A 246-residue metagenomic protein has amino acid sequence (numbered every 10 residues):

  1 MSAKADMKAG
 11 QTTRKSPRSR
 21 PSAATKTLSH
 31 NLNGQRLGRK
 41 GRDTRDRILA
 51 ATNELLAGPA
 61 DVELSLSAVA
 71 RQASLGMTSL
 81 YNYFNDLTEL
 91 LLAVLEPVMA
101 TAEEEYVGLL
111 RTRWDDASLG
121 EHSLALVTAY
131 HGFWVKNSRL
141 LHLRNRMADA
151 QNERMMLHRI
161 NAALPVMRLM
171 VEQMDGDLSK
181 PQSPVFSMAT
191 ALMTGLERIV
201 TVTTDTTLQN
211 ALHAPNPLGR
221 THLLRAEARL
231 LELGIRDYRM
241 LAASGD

Functional and structural regions predicted by a protein language model:
M1-N31, R168-G176, T190, T194-D246: C-terminal peripheral helix-coil segments that are non-catalytic and often amphipathic
L37, T44-A51, M188: N-terminal positioning helix adjacent to the helix-turn-helix/winged-helix DNA-binding module
R47, A51, L55-E89, A93: Helix-turn-helix
I48-L56, V98, A102, Y130: Short hydrophobic clusters on alpha-helical segments that form packing/core surfaces in small helical domains
L56, L91-V98, R144, A148 (+1 more regions): Alpha-helical DNA-contacting segments of helix-turn-helix folds
S65, L141-N145, M156-L157, L212 (+1 more regions): Short, hydrophobic secondary-structure boundary micro-motifs
E89, A93, V107-K136, V185-M193 (+2 more regions): Hydrophobic alpha-helical connector segments
E103-G108, G132-K136, H142-N145, N152-L178 (+5 more regions): Amphipathic alpha-helical packing segments from all-alpha helical-bundle domains
